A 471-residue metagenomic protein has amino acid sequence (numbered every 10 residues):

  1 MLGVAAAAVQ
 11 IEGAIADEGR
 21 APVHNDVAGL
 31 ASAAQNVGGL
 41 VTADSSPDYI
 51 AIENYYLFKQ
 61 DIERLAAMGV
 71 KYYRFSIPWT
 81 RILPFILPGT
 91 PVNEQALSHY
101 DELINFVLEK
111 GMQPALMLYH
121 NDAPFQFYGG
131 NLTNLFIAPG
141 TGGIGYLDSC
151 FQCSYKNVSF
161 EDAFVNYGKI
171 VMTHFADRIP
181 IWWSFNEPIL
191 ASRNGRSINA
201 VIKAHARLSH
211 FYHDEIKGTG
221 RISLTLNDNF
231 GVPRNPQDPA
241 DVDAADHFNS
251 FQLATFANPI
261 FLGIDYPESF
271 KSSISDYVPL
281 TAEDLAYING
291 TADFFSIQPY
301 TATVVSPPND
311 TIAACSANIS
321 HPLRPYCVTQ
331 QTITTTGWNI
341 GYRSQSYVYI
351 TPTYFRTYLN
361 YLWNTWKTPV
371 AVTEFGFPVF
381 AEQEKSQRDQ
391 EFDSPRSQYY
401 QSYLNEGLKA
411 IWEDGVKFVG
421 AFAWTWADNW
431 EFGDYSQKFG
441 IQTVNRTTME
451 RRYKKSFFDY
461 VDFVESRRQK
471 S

Functional and structural regions predicted by a protein language model:
G3-V37, F85-L87, L97-S471: Active-site region of glycoside hydrolase catalytic domains
P22-E63: Aromatic- and Gly/Pro-rich amphipathic surface segment
E53-P78, Q113, G290, F294-F295: Catalytic domains of carbohydrate-active enzymes, especially glycoside hydrolases
F58, N93-A96, Y100: Generic structural signal for well-ordered secondary structure
R74-S76, R81, R451-K454: Short, cationic motifs built from Arg/Lys/His that form the positively charged side of catalytic pockets
I77-V92: Glycine-rich, proline-tolerant flexible connector loops at the mouths of alpha/beta enzymes
